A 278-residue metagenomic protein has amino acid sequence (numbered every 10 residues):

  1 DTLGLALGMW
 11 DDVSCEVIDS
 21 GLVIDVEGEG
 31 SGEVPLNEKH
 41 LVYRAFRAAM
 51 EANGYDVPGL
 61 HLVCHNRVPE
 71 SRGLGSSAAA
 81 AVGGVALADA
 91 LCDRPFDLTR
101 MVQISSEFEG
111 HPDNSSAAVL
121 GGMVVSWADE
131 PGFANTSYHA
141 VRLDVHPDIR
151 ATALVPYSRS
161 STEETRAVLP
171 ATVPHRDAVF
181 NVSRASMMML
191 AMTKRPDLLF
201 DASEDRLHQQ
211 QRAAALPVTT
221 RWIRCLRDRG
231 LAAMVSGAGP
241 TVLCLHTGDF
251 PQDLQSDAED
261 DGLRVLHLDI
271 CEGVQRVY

Functional and structural regions predicted by a protein language model:
D1-R72, A90, R94-F96, D257 (+1 more regions): ATP-binding N-lobe of GHMP and related small-molecule kinases
M9, L74-L98, V119-V124: DPxDG-like acidic metal-binding loop motif
G59-C64, D97-E107, V182, A202-S203: Beta-strand segments within the central parallel beta-sheet cores of soluble alpha/beta enzyme folds
F96-I149, A233-V235, G239-L243: Alpha/beta catalytic cores of group-transfer enzymes, especially the acyltransferase/condensing modules of polyketide
A128, P156, C244-G248: Short beta-strand-to-loop capping motifs
T152-A214: Active-site rim beta-loop-alpha module in soluble metabolic enzymes
A191-Y278: Glycine-rich, charge-dense phosphate/pyrophosphate-binding loop(s) and the adjacent flexible "lid"/catalytic subdomain
